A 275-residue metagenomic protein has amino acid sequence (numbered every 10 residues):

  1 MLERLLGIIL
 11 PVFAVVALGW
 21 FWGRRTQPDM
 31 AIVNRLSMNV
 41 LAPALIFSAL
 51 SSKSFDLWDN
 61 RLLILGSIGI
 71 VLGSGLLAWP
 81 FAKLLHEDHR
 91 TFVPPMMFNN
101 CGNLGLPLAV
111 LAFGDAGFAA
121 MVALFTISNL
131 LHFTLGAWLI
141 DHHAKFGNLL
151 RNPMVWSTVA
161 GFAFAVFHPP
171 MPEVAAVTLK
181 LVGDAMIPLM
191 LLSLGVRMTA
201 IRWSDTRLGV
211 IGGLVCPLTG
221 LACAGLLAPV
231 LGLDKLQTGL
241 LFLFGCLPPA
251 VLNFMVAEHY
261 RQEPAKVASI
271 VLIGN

Functional and structural regions predicted by a protein language model:
M1-N275: Alpha-helical transmembrane segments of multi-pass small-molecule/ion transporters
